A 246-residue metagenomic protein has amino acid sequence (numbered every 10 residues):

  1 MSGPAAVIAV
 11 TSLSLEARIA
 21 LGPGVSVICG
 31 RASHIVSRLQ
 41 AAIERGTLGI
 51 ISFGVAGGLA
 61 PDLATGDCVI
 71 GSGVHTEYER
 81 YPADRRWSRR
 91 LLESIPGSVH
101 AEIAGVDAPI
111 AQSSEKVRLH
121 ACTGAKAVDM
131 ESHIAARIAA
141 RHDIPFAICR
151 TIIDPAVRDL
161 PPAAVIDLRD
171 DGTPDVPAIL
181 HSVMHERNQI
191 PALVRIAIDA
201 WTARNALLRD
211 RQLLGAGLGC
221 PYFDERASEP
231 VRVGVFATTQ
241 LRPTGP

Functional and structural regions predicted by a protein language model:
G3-P246: Glycine-rich phosphate- or other oxyanion-binding loops that anchor nucleotides, phosphorylated ligands
